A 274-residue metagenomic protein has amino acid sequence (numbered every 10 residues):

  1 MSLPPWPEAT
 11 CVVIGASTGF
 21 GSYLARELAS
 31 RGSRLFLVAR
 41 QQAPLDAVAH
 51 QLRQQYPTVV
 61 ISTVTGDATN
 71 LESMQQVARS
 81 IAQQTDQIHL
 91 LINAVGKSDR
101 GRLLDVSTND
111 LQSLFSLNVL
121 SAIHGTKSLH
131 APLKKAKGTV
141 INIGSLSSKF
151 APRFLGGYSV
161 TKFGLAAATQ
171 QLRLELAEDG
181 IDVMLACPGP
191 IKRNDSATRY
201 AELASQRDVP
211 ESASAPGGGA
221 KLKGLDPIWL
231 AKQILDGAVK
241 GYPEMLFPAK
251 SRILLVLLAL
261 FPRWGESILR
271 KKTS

Functional and structural regions predicted by a protein language model:
T10, G15-G19: Conserved glycine-rich cofactor-binding loop
S33-V48: Conserved glycine-rich Rossmann-like NAD(P)H-binding loop of the short-chain dehydrogenase/reductase
A94-D99: Conserved NAD(P)H cofactor-binding loop of Rossmann-fold oxidoreductase domains
R102-L103, S107-Q112: Substrate-binding pocket helix/loop in short-chain dehydrogenase/reductase
T126, T161: Active-site helix of classical SDR
S145: Residue(s) in the substrate-gating loop at a strand-loop-helix junction that position the organic substrate next
L174, E178-A249: SDR active-site lid
